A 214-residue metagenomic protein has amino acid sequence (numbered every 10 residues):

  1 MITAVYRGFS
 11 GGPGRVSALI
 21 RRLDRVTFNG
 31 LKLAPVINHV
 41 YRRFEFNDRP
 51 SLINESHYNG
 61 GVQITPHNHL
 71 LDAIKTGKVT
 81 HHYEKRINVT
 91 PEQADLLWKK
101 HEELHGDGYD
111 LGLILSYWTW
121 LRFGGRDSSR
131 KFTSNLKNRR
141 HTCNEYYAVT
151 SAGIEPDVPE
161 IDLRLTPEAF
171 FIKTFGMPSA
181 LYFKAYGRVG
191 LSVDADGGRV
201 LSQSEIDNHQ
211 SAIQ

Functional and structural regions predicted by a protein language model:
M1-G8, D207, I213-Q214: N-terminal intrinsically disordered, low-complexity tails enriched in polar/charged
I2-R7, L96-H105, Y109, N144-A148: Predominantly the structural core of cysteine protease catalytic domains
T3-V89, K131: Glycine-rich catalytic cores of cysteine/serine-nucleophile enzymes that process amide/ester linkages in cell-envelope
L33, T90, L136-R140: Aromatic-acidic/polar surface patches that form glycan- and anion
P35, H39, D95, H141-V149: A structural signal for well-ordered alpha-helical segments within the folded catalytic domains of diverse enzymes
H39-R43, H105-G112, V149-S151, E160-L165: A structural signal for the main folded, soluble domain(s) of proteins
T76, P91-D127: A structural motif
S116-Q214: Activation targets extended, charge/polar-rich intrinsically disordered C-terminal tails
